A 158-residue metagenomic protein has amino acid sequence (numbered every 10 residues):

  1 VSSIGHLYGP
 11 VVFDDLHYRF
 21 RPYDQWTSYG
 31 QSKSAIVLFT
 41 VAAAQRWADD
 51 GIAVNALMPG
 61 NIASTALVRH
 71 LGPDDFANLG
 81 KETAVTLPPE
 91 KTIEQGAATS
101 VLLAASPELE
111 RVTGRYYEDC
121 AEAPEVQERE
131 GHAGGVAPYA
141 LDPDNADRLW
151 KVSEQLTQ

Functional and structural regions predicted by a protein language model:
V1-F76, Q155-Q158: Rossmann-fold NAD(P)H-dependent dehydrogenase/reductase core
P10, V136-Q158: Non-catalytic terminal and boundary segments that flank Rossmann-like NAD(P)-dependent oxidoreductase
R19, Y29, P107, Y139-A140: Alpha-helical interaction segments
I36-V41, A97-V101, W150: Short, hydrophobic/amphipathic alpha-helical packing segments that form internal helix faces or helix-helix interfaces
L79-G134, A140-D147: C-terminal helical subdomain
